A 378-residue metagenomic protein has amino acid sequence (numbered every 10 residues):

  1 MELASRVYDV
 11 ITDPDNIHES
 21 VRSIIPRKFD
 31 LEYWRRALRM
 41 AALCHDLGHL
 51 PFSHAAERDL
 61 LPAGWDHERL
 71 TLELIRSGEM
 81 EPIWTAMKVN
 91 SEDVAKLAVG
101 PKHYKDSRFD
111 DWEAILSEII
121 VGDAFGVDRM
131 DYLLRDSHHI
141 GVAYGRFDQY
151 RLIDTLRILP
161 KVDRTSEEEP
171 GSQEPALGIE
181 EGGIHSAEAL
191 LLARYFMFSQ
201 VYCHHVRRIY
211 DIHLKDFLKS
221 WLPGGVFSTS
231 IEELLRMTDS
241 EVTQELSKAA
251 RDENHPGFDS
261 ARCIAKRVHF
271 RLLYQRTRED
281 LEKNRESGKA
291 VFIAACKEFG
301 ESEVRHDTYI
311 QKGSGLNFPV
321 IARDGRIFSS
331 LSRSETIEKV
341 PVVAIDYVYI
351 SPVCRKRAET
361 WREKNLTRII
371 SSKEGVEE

Functional and structural regions predicted by a protein language model:
M1-M40, L47-R271: Sequence-structural signature of the catalytic-core scaffold of metal-dependent phosphohydrolases that act on
K215, P223-E378: Terminal helices and disordered tails flanking the catalytic cores of nucleotide-processing hydrolases
